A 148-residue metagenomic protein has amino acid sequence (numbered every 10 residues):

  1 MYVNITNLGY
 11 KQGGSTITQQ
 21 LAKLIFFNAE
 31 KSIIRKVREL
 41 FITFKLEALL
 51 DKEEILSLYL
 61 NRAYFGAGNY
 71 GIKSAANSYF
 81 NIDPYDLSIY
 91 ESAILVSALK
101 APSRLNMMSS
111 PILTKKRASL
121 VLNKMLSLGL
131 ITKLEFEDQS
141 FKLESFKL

Functional and structural regions predicted by a protein language model:
M1-N7: Extracytoplasmic strand-loop-helix segments at the start of, or within, the mature domains of secreted/periplasmic
G9, I17-Q19, K23-L148: Non-catalytic, structured segments within soluble enzyme domains
G14: PIN/NYN-family metal-dependent endoribonuclease catalytic core
